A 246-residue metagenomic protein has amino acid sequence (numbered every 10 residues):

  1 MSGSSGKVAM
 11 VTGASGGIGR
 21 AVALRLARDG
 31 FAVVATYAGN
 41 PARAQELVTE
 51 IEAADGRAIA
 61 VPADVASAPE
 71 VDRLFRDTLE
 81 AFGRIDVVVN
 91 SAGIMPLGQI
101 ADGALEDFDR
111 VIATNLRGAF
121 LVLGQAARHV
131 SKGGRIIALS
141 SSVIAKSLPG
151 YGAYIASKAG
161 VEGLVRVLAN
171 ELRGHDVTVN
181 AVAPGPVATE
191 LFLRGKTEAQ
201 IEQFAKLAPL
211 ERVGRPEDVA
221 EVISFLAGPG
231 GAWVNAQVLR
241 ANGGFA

Functional and structural regions predicted by a protein language model:
S15-G16: Conserved glycine-rich cofactor-binding loop
D29-E46: Conserved glycine-rich Rossmann-like NAD(P)H-binding loop of the short-chain dehydrogenase/reductase
M95, G103, V143, S147-I155 (+1 more regions): Active-site loop-to-helix junction immediately N-terminal to the catalytic Tyr of the SDR YXXXK motif in Rossmann-fold
Q99-I100, A104-I112, F192, Q200 (+1 more regions): Substrate-binding pocket helix/loop in short-chain dehydrogenase/reductase
L123, S157, V165: Active-site helix of classical SDR
K146, K206, S224, N235-A246: Short C-terminal tail/terminal secondary-structure segment of NAD(P)H-dependent dehydrogenase/reductase domains
R173, T178, V234-A236: Short, small/polar-rich loop/turn modules that mediate ligand/substrate recognition or access, typified
